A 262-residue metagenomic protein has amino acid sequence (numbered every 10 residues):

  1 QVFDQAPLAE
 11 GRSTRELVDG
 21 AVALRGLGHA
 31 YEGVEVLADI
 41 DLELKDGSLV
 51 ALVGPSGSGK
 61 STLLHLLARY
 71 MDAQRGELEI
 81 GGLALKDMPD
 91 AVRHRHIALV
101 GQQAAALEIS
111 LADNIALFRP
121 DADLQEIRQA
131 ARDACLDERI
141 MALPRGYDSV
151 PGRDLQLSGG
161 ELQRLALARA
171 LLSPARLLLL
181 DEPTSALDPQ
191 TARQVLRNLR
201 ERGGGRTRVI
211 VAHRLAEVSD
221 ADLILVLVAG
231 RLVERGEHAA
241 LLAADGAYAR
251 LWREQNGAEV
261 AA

Functional and structural regions predicted by a protein language model:
Q1-G33, D72-R75, E79, A122-A130 (+1 more regions): ABC transporter TMD-NBD coupling linker
Q1-V2, A243-A262: C-terminal boundary and immediately downstream tail of ABC-type ATPase nucleotide-binding domains
V53-P55: The feature captures the beta-strand-to-loop junction immediately N-terminal to the Walker
T62, R95-Q103, L111-N114, A130-A134 (+1 more regions): ABC-family ATPase nucleotide-binding domain "signature/switch" substructure
A68: Helix-to-loop junction immediately C-terminal to a conserved catalytic motif
G76-L83, R93: Conserved ABC transporter NBD signature motif
Q125-R145: Conserved ABC ATPase "signature" region
